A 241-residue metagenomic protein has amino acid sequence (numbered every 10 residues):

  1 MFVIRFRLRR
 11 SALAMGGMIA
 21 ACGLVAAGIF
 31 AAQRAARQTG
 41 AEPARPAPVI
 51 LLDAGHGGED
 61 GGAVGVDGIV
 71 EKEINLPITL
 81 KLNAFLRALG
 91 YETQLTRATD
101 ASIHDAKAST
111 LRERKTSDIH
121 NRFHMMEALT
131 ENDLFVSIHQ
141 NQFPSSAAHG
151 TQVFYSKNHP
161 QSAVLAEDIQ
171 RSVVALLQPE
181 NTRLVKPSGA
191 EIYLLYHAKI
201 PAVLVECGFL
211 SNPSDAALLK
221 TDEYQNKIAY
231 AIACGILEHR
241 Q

Functional and structural regions predicted by a protein language model:
M1-I19: N-terminal Sec-pathway targeting helices
A14-F30: Hydrophobic membrane-insertion alpha-helices, especially the h-region of bacterial N-terminal signal peptides
R34-I50, H56-T151, Y155-L165: Catalytic-core regions of hydrolytic enzymes
D53-A54, C207: Hydrophobic/aromatic residues positioned on beta-strands within the core alpha/beta folds
N75, S162, A166, T221 (+1 more regions): Short, charged, low-complexity patches
P144, R183-Q241: Active-site-adjacent mobile loop/cap segments within catalytic or ligand-binding domains
Q161-P187: Active-site-adjacent substrate-binding region of metalloamidase/peptidase-like peptide-processing proteins
